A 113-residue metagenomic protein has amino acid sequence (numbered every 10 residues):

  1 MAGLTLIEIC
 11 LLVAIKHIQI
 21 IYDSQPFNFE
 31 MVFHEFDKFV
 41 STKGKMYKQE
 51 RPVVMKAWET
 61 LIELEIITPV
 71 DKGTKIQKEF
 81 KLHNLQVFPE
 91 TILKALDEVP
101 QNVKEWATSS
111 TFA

Functional and structural regions predicted by a protein language model:
M1-A2: Loop-to-helix "switch" segment enriched in basic and acidic residues adjacent to catalytic/ligand pockets
L6-D23: Positively charged, polyanion-binding regions of nucleic-acid-associated proteins
I18-A113: Terminal-proximal interaction/regulatory segments of ATP-powered molecular machines
